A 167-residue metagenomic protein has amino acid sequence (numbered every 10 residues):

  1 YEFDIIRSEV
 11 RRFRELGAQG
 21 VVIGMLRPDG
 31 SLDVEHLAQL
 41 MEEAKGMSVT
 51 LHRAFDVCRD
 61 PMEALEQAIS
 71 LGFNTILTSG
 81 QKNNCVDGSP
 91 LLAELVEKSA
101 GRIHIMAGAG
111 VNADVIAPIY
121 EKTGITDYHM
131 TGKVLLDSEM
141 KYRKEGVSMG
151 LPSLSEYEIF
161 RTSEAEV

Functional and structural regions predicted by a protein language model:
Y1, N83, E158, T162: Short, surface-exposed alpha-helical recognition segments that flank or form part of ligand/macromolecule-binding
Y1-L37: Glycine/small-residue-rich loop that forms an oxyanion/phosphate-binding "nest" at active or ligand-binding sites
Y1-V10, D56-L71, L95-E97, G101 (+3 more regions): Catalytic cores of alpha/beta
F13, A44, A68: Hydrophobic pocket-lining residues that define ligand/cofactor binding sites across diverse proteins
G20-L32, C58-P61, L65-E94, G132-Y157: Glycine/Thr-rich beta-alpha phosphate-binding loop at enzyme active sites
V21-I23, V49-R53, I76-T78, I103-A109 (+1 more regions): Hydrophobic faces of well-ordered beta-strands that scaffold small-molecule active sites in alpha/beta enzyme cores
L32-R53, S89-A113, L151-V167: Alpha-helix-loop-beta-strand connector modules within alpha/beta enzyme cores
